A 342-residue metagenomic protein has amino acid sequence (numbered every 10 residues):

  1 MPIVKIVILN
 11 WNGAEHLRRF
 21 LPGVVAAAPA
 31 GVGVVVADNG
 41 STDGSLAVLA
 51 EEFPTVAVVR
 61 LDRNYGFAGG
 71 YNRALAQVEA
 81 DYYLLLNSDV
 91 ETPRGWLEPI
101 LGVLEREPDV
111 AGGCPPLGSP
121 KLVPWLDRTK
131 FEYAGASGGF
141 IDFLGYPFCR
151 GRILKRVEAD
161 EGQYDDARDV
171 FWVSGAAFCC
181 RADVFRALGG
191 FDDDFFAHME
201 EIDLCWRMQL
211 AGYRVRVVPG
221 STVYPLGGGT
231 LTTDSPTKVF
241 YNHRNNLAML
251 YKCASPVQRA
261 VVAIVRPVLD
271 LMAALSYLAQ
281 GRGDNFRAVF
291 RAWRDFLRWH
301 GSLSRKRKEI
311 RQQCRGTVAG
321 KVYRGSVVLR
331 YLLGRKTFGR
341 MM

Functional and structural regions predicted by a protein language model:
K5-V7, A211-V327, Y331: Active-site-adjacent helix/loop segment of glycosyltransferases that harbors family-specific signature motifs
P22-G31: Short, acidic, metal-binding catalytic loop of nucleotide-sugar glycosyltransferases
G23, D38-A47, R63: A conserved acidic beta->alpha catalytic loop
G31-G40, V59-L61: Short beta-strand/loop segment that forms part of the nucleotide-sugar
L61-V78, S88-V90, P99: Glycine-rich, basic loop-to-helix element that forms the pyrophosphate-binding segment of sugar-nucleotide handling
Y83: Short aromatic/hydrophobic "clamp" motif used to bind/position activated sugar donors
E91-Y146: Conserved donor NDP-sugar-binding/catalytic core segment of glycosyltransferases
D165-T222: A short, conserved alpha-helix in the catalytic core of glycosyltransferases
